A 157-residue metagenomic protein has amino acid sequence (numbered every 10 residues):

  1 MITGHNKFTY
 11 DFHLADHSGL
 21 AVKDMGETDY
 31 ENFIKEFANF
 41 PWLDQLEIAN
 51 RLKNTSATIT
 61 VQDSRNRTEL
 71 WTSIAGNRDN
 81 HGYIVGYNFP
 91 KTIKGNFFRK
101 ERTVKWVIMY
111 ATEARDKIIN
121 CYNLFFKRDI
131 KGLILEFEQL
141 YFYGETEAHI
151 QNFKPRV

Functional and structural regions predicted by a protein language model:
I2-R67: Negatively charged, low-complexity tracts enriched in Asp/Glu with abundant Ser/Thr
T3-D24, N66-E113, N120: Intrinsically disordered, low-complexity regulatory segments enriched in Ser/Thr/Pro and charged residues
T3-N6, F153-V157: Aromatic/basic-lined ligand-recognition segments that form π-stacking hydrophobic pockets flanked by Lys/Arg to engage
G26-A38, K100-E138: Ampiphathic alpha-helical segments that act as solvent-exposed interaction surfaces
Y30-N39, T72, V85, F153-K154: Generic hydrophobic, helix-prone segments enriched in Leu/Val/Ile
W42-Q45, A49, I130-I134, E145: Residue-level signal for secondary-structure boundary elements
D63-T68, I130, T146: Short alpha-helix boundary/capping elements
I134-P155: Short, highly charged C-terminal tails/helix-capping segments
